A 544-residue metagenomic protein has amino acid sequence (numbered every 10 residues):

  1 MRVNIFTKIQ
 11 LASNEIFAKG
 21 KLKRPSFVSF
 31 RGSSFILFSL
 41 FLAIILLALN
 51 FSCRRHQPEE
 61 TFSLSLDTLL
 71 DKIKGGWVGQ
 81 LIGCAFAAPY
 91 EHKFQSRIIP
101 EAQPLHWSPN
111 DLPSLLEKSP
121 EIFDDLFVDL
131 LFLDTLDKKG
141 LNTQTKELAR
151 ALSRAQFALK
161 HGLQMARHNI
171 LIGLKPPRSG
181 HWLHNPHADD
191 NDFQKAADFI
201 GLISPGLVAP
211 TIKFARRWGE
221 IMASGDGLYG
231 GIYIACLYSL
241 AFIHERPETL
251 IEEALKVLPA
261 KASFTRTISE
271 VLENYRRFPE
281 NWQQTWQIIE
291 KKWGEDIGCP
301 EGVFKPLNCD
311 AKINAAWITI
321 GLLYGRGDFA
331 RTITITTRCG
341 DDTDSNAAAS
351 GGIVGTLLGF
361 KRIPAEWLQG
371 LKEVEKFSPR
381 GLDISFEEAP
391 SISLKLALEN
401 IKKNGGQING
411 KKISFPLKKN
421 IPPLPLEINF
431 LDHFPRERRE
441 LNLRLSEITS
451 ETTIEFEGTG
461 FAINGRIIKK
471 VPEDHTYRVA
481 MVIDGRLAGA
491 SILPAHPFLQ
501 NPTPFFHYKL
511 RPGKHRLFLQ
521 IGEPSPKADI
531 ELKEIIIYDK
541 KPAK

Functional and structural regions predicted by a protein language model:
F38-A48: Bacterial N-terminal signal peptides
A48-E60: Bacterial Sec-dependent signal peptides at the C-terminal "C-region" and cleavage site
L70, V78-G79, V128, L133-I232 (+1 more regions): Active-site cavity-forming subdomains of large catalytic enzyme subunits
P89-P120, L126, A149: Active-site-surrounding "flap" and adjacent substrate/cofactor-binding loops of secreted or lumenal enzymes, prototyped
K93, R97, L105, T319-A397: Catalytic phosphate/nucleotide-handling subdomain of diverse soluble enzymes
G180-A188, F199-L207, R216-I221, C236-G340: Accessory "access/gating" subregions that flank catalytic or transport cores
G410-G458, R466-P472: Glycan-recognition and processing domains
I467-K540: Beta-strand-rich ligand-recognition modules
